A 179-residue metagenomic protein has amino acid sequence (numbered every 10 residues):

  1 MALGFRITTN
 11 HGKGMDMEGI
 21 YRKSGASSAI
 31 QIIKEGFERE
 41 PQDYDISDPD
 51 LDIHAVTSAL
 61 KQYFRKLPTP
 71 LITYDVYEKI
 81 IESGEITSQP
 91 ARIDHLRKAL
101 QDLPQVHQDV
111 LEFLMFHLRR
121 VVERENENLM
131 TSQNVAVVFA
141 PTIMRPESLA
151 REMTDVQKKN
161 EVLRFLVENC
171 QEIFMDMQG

Functional and structural regions predicted by a protein language model:
A2-G179: Alpha-helical catalytic/interaction cores of small GTPase-regulatory modules
